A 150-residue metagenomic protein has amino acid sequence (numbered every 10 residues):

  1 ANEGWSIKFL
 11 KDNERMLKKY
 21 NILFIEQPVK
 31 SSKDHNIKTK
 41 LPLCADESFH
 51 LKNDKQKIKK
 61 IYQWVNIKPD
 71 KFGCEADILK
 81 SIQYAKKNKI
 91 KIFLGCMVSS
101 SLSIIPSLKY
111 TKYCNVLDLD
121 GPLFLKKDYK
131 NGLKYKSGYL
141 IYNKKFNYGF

Functional and structural regions predicted by a protein language model:
A1-L41: Metal-dependent enolase-superfamily TIM-barrel catalytic cores that perform enediolate-based chemistry
A1-N2, Q27-P28, D46-S48, G121 (+2 more regions): Fold-independent oxyanion-binding glycine-rich loops and adjacent beta-strand/coil segments at enzyme active sites
G4, G73-C74, G95, N147-G149: Glycine-centered flexibility sites
K11-N13, S31, L51-D54, C74 (+2 more regions): Serine/threonine-rich low-complexity intrinsically disordered regions
N13-I25, K59-V65, K109-N131: Structural recognition of alpha->loop->beta junctions
S32-D120: Catalytic alpha/beta core domains of metabolic enzymes, predominantly
M97-F150: Flexible C-terminal active-site loop/helix
